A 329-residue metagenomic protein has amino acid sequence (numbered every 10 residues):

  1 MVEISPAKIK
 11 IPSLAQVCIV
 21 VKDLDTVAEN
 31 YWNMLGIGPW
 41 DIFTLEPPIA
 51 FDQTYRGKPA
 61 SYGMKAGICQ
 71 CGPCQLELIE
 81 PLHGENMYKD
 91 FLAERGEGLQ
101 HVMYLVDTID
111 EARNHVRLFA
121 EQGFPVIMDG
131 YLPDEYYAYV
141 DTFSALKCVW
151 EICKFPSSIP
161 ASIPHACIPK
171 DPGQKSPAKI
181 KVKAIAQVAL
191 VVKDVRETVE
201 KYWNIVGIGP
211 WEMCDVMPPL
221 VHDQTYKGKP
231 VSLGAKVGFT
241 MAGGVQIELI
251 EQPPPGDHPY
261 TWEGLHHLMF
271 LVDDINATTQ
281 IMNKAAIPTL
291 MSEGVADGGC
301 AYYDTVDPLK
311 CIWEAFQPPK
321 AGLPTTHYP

Functional and structural regions predicted by a protein language model:
V2, I9, A15, V102 (+8 more regions): A broadly structural signal marking compact, well-ordered functional cores that mediate small-ligand/cofactor/substrate
V2-K10, E77, R113-K181, E248 (+1 more regions): Vicinal oxygen chelate
I9-P12, V20-G72, N114-D134, I180 (+3 more regions): Core segments of cupin and vicinal oxygen chelate
L14-K22, A66-Q75, F91-E111, I185-K193 (+2 more regions): Vicinal oxygen chelate
I42-P47, E80-H83, M87-F91, A161-C167 (+4 more regions): Short, tandemly repeated low-complexity microdomains enriched for cysteine and small residues
K58, F91-L92, D141, K229 (+1 more regions): Short glycine-biased active-site loop of nucleotidyltransferases that positions the nucleotide triphosphate and helps
I68, G72-P73, L78-E85, I152-F155 (+3 more regions): Amphipathic N-proximal alpha-helical interface segments
